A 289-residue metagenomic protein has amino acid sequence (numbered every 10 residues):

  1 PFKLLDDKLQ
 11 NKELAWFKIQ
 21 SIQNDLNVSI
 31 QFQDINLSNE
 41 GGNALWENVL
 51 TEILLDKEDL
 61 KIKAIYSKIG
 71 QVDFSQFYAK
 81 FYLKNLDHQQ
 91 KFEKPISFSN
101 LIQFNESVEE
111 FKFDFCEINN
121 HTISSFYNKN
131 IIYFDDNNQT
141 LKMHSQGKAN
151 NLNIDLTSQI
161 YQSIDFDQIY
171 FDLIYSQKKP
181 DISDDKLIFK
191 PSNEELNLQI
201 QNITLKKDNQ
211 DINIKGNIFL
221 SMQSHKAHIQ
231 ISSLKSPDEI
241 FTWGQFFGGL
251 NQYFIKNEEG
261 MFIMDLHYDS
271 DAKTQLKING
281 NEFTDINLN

Functional and structural regions predicted by a protein language model:
P1-N289: Glycine-rich, small/hydroxylated-residue low-complexity segments
